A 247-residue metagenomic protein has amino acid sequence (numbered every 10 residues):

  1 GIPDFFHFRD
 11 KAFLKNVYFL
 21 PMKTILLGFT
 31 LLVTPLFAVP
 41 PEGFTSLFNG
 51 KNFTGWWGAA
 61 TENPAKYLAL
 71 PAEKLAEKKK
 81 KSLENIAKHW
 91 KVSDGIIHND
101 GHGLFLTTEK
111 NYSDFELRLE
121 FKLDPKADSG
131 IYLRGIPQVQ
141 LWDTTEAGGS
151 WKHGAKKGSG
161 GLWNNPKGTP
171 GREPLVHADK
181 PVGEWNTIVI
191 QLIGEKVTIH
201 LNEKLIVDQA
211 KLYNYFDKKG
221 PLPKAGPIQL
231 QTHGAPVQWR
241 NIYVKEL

Functional and structural regions predicted by a protein language model:
G1, H7-V17: Cationic, amphipathic, low-complexity segments that mediate targeting or membrane/lipid association
K15-N16, L20-I25: Positively charged n-region of N-terminal signal peptides that target proteins for export
I25-P35: Sec-dependent N-terminal signal peptides
A38-L247: Carbohydrate-interacting regions of secretory-pathway proteins
